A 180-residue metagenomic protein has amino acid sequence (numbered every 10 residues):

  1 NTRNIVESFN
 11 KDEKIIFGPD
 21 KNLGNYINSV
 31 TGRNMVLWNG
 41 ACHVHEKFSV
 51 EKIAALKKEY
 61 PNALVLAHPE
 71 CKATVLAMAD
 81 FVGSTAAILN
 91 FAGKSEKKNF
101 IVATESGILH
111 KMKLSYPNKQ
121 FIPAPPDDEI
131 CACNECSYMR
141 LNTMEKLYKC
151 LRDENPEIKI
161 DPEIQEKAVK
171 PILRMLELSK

Functional and structural regions predicted by a protein language model:
N1-K180: The feature marks the mature, well-folded catalytic cores of soluble enzymes
